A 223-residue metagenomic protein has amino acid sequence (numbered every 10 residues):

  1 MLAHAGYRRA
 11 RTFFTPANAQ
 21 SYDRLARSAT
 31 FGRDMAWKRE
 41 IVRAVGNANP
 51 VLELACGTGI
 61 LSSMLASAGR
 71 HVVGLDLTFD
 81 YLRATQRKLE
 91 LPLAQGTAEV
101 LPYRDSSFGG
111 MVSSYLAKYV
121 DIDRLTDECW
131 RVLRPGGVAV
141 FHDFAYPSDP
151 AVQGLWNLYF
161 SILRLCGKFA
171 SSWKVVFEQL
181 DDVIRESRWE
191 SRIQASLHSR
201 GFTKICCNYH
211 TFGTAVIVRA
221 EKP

Functional and structural regions predicted by a protein language model:
M1-G46, I60-L61, V176-E178: Conserved class I S-adenosyl-L-methionine
G6-R9, A145-S196: C-terminal alpha-helical "lid/dimerization" subdomain adjacent to the S-adenosyl-L-methionine
L52-V100: Class I SAM-dependent methyltransferase SAM/SAH-binding core
E99-M111: A short acidic, Gly/Pro-enriched loop at the edge of an enzyme's catalytic core that lines a small-molecule cofactor
G110-D123: A short SAM/SAH-binding and catalytic strip from SAM-dependent methyltransferases
D123-V138: A short glycine-rich, Lys/Arg-flanked "PGG" loop and its adjoining helix->strand segment in the class I
R200-P223: Core SAM-dependent methyltransferase catalytic element
